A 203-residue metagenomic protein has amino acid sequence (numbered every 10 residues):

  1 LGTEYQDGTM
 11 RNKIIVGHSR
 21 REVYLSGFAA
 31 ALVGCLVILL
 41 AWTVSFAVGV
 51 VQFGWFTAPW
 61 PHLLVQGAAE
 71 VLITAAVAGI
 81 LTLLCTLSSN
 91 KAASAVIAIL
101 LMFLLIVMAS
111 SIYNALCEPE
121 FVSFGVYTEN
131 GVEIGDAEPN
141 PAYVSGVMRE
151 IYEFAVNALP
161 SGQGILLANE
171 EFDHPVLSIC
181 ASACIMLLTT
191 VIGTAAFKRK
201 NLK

Functional and structural regions predicted by a protein language model:
L1, T74, K200-N201: Conserved beta-strand->loop/alpha-helix structural units within folded catalytic cores of enzymes with alpha/beta
L1-R20: Transmembrane helix boundary and interhelical loop/hinge segments in multi-pass membrane proteins
T3, V16, A47-V51, T86 (+1 more regions): Transmembrane helix-loop junction
Y5, L40, V44, G79 (+2 more regions): Transmembrane alpha-helix boundary/anchor motif
G8, S26-G27, K200: Structural detector for helix-capping/boundary residues
Y24-S94, A98, I106, Y113-V147 (+1 more regions): Secretory targeting signals
A183-K203: Junction motif at the cytosolic side of a transmembrane helix
